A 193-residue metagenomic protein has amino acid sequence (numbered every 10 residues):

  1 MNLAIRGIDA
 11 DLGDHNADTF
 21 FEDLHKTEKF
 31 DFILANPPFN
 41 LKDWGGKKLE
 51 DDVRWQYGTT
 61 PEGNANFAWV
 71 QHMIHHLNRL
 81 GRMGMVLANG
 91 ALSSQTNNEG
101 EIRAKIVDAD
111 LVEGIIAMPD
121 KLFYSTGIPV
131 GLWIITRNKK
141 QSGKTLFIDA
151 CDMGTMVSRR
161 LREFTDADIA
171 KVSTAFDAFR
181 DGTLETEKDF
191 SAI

Functional and structural regions predicted by a protein language model:
M1-T27: S-adenosyl-L-methionine
F21-D23, T27-I193: A conserved structural/catalytic subdomain of Rossmann-like adenosyl-cofactor enzymes
